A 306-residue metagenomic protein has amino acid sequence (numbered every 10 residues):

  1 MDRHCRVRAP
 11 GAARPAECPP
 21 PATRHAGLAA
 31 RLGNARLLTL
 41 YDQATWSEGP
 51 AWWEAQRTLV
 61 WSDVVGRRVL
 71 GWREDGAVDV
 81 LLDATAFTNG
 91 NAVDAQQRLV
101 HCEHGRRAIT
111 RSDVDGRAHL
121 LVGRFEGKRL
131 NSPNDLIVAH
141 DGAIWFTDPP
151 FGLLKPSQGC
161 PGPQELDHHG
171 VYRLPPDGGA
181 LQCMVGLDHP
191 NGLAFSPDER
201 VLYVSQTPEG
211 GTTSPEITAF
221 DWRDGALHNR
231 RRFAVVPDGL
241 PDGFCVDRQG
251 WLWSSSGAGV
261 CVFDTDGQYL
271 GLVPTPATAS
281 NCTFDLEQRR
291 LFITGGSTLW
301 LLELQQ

Functional and structural regions predicted by a protein language model:
R3-Q306: Sequence-structural signature of mature extracellular/luminal beta-sheet repeat domains, prominently beta-propellers
